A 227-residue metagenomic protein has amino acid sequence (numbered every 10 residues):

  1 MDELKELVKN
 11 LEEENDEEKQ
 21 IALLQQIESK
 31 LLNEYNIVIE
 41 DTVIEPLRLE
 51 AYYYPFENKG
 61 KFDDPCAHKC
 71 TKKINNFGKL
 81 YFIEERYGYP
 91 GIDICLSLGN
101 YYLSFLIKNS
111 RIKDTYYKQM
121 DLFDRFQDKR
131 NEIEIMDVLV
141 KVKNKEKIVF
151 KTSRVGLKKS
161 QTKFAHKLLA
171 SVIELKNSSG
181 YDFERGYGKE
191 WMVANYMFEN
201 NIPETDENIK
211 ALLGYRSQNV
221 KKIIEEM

Functional and structural regions predicted by a protein language model:
M1-M227: A cross-family signal for N-terminal binding/gating loops and helix N-caps that shape access to the active site
